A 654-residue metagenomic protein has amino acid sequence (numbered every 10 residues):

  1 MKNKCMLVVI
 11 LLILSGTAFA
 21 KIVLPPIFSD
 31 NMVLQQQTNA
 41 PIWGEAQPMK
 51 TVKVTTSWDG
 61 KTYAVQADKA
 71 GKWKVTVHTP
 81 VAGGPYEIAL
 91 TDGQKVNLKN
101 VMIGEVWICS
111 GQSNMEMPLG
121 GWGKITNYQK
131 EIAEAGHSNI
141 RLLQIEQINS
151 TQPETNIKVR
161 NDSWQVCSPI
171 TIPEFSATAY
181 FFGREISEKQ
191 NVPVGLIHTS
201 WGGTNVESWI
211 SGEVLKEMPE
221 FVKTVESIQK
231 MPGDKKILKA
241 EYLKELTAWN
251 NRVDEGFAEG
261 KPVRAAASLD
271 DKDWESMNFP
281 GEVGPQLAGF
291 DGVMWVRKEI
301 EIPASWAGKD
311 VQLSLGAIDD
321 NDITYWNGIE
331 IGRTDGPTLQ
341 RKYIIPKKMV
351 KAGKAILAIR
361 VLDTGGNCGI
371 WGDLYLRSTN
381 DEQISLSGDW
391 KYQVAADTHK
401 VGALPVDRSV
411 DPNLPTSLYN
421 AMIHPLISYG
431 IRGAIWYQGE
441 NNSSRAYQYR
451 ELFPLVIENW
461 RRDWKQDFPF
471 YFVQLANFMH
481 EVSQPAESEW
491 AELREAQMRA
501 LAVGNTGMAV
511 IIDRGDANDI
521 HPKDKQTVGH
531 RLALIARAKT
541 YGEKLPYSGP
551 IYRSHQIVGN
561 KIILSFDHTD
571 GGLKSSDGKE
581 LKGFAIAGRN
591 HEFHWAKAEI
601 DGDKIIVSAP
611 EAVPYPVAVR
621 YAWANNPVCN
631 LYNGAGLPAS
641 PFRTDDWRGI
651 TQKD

Functional and structural regions predicted by a protein language model:
A20-P48, K99-C109, E116, N278-L287 (+4 more regions): Non-catalytic, glycine-rich low-complexity segments
K21, I27-I103, G365-N367: Ser/Thr-rich low-complexity repeats and stalk/linker segments
W43, W274, I300, S305-G328 (+1 more regions): Aromatic-lined ligand-binding clefts that engage carbohydrates, nucleic acids, or primary amines
D59-A82, A317, T324-L376: Beta-strand-rich ligand-recognition modules
G83-G93, A358-I359, P616-W623: Short, aromatic- and glycine-rich surface loops/edge beta-strands on solvent-exposed regions
V96-V166, I197-E282, A352-N420, H424-Y429: An acidic-aromatic loop/edge-strand motif
A240-F279, R494-K582: Catalytic cores of secreted or luminal carbohydrate-active enzymes
H568-D654: C-terminal beta-sandwich/jelly-roll accessory domains of carbohydrate-active enzymes
